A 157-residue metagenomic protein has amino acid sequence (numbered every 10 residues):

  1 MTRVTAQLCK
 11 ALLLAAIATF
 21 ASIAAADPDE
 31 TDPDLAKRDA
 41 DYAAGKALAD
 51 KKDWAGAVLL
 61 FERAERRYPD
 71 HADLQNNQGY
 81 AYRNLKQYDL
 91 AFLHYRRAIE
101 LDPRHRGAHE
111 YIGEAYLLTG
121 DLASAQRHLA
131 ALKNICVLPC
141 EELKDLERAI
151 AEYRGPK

Functional and structural regions predicted by a protein language model:
T2-V4, D29-R38, Q126-K157: Terminal, low-structured helical/coil segments at or just beyond the last alpha-helical repeat
R38, A72-D73, R106-G107, P139-C140: Helix-start (N-cap) detector for alpha-helical repeat units in TPR-like alpha-solenoids, especially tetratricopeptide
R67, L101, N134-L138: Structural marker of alpha-solenoid helical repeat scaffolds
N77, Y111, D145-A149: Canonical tetratricopeptide repeat
